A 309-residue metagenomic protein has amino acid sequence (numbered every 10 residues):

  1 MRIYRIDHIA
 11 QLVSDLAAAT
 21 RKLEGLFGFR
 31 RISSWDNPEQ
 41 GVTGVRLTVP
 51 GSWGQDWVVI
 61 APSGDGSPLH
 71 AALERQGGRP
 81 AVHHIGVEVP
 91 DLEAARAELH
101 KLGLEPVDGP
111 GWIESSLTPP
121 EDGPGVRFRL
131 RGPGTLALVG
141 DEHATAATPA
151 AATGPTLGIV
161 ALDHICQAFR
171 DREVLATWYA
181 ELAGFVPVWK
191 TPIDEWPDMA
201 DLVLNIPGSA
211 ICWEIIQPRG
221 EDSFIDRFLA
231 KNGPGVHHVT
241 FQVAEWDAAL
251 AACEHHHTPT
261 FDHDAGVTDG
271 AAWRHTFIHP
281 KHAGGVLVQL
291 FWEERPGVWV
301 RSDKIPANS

Functional and structural regions predicted by a protein language model:
M1-G51: Hydrophobic, helix-prone linear segments
M1-T20, P80-I85, T135-A176, P234-V239 (+1 more regions): N-terminal beta-strand motif that seeds the catalytic metal site of vicinal oxygen chelate
I6-A10, L23, L47, G54-I60 (+9 more regions): Short, structured motif recognition centered on aromatic/hydrophobic residues
V13-R21, L26, W35, W53 (+5 more regions): Vicinal oxygen chelate
A18, N37-P38, V174, T191-P197: Short glycine/proline-centered loop/turn elements that form peptide/ligand docking sites
R31-N37, P110, V186-D194: Conserved catalytic-core motifs of GNAT/GCN5-like acyltransferases
L47, Q55-V58, E93-G158, V203-N205 (+1 more regions): Vicinal oxygen chelate
A180, F185-D222, D226-A230, F261-H263: Structured core of small recognition/catalytic domains
